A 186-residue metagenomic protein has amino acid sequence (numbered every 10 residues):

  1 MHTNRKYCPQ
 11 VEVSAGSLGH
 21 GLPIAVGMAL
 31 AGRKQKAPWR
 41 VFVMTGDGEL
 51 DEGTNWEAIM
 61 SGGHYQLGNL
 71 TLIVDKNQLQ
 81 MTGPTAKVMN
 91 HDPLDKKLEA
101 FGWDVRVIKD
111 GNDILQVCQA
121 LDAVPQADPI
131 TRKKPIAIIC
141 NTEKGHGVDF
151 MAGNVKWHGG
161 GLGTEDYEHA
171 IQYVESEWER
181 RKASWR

Functional and structural regions predicted by a protein language model:
M1-H64: Cofactor-binding active-site loop characterized by glycine-rich and histidine/acidic residues
N4, T54-W56, T82-A86, V117-Q119 (+1 more regions): Short acidic, glycine/serine/threonine-rich loops at helix termini
K36-W39, A86-A120, E175-W185: Conserved thiamine diphosphate
W39-V43, L70, R132-C140: Generic beta-sheet signal
T45-E52, K76-Q80, N112-D113, K144: Acidic, glycine-rich active-site loops and adjacent beta-strand->loop/helix elements that engage anionic groups
E52-N77, I139-C140: A short alpha/beta connector and helix-capping loop motif
G68-T85, D95-W103: Active-site pocket-lining segment
I114, C118-R186: Glycine/aspartate-rich loop-and-adjacent alpha/beta segment that forms the canonical ThDP
